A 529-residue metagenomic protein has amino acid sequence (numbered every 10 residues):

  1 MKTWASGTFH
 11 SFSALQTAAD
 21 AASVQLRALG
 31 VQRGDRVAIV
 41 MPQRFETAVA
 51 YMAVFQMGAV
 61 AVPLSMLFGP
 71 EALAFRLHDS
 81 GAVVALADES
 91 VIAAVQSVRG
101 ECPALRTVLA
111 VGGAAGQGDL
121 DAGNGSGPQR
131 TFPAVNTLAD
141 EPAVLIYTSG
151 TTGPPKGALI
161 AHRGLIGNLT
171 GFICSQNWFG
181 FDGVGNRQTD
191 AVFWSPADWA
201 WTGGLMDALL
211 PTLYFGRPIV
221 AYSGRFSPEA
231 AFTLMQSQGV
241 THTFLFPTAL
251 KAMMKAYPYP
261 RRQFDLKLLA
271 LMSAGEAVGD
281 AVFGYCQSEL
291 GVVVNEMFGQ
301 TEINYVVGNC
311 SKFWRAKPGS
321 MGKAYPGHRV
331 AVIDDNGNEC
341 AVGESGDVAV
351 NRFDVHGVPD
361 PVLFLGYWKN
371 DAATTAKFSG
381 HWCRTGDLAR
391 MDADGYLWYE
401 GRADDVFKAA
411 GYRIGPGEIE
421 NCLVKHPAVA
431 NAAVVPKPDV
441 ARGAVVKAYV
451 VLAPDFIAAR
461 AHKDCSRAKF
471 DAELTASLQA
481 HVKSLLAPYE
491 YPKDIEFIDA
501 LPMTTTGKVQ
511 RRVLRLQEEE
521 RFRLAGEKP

Functional and structural regions predicted by a protein language model:
M1-M52, G69-A74: Conserved AMP-binding/adenylate-forming core of the ANL superfamily
T8-S13, A143-T170: Conserved AMP-binding A3 loop
A28-L29, M52, Q56-D121, P454: Structural core segment of the AMP-binding/adenylate-forming
F68-F75, A85-E89, T243, L365-G366 (+4 more regions): AMP-binding/adenylate-forming catalytic core of the ANL superfamily
A110, G127-Y147, G153-P154, F179-V192: Conserved pre-ATP/AMP-binding loop-to-beta segment of ANL
I166-H242, A256: Conserved AMP-binding/adenylation subdomain of ANL enzymes
Y214, V240-L245, M254-A316, R329: Gly/Ser/Thr-rich phosphate-binding loop
S484-K508, E527-P529: AMP-binding/adenylate-forming catalytic domain of the ANL superfamily
